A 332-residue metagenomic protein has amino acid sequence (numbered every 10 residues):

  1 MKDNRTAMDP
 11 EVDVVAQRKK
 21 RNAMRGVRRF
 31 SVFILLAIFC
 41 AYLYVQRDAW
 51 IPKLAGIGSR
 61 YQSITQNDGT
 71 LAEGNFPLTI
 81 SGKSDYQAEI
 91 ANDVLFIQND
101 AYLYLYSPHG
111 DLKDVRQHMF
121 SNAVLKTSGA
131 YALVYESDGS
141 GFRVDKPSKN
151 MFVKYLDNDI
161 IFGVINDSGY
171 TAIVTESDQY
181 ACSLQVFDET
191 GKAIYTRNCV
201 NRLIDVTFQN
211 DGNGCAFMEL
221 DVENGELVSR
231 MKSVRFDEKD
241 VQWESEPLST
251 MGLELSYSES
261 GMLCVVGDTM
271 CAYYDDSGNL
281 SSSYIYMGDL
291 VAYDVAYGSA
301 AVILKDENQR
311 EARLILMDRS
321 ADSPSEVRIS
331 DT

Functional and structural regions predicted by a protein language model:
M1-K83, N92: Sequence/structural signature of beta-propeller modules and their immediately flanking N-terminal secretory/stalk
G26, N75, S81-E89, H118-A130 (+5 more regions): Repeated scaffold domains used in trafficking and secretory/extracellular systems, primarily beta-propellers
Q46, Y102-Y104, S140-V144, Q179-Q185 (+3 more regions): Structural motif
T65-I80, H109-Q117, S148-Y155, G191-N198 (+3 more regions): A short beta-strand motif characteristic of beta-propeller blades
D93-V94, Y131, G169-T171, G214 (+2 more regions): Conserved core beta-strand positions within WD40 beta-propeller blades
Q98, Y135, I173-T175, F217-L220 (+2 more regions): Residue-level marker for isolated small/hydroxyl-bearing positions within beta-strands of beta-sheet-rich domains
D100-L156, A292-A296, I303-S320, P324-S330: Structured, soluble extracytoplasmic/luminal domains of envelope-associated proteins
L112-M218, G225: Non-cytosolic head/periplasmic domains of membrane-anchored proteins
